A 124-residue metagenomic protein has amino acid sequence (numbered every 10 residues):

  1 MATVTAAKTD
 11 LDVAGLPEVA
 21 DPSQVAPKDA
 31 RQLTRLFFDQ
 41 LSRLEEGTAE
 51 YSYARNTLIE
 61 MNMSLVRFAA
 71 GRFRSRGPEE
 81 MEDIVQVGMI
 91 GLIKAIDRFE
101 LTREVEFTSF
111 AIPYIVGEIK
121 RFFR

Functional and structural regions predicted by a protein language model:
A2-R124: Alpha-helical promoter-recognition and RNA polymerase-docking modules of transcription initiation factors, dominated by
